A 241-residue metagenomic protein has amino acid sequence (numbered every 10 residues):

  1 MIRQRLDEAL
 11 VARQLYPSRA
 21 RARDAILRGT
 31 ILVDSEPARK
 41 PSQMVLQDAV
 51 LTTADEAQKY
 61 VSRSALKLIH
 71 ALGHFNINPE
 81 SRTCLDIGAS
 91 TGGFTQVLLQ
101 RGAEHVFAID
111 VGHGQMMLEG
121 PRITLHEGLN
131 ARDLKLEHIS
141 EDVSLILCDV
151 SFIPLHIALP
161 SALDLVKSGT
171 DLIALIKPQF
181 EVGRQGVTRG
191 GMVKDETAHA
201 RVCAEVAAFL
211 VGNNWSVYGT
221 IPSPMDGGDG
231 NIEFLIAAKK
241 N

Functional and structural regions predicted by a protein language model:
M1-Q47: A basic, amphipathic helix-loop patch mediating RNA/tRNA/ribosome contacts
D34, S161, Q179-I221: C-terminal substrate-binding/active-site "lid" region of AdoMet-derived donor-dependent transferases
E80-S90: Conserved class I S-adenosyl-L-methionine
T91-G102: Conserved SAM-binding loop of SAM-dependent methyltransferases across substrates and taxa, primarily the Class I
E104-I157: S-adenosyl-L-methionine
H156-I173: A short glycine-rich, Lys/Arg-flanked "PGG" loop and its adjoining helix->strand segment in the class I
G169-G183: Conserved beta-strand signature within the Rossmann-like core of class I S-adenosyl-L-methionine
M225-N241: Core SAM-dependent methyltransferase catalytic element
